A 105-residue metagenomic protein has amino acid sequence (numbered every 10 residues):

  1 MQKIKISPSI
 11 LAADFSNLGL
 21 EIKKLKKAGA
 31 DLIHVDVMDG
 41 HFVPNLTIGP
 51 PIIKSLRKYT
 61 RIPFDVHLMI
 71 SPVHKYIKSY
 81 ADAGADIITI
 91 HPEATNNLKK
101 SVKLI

Functional and structural regions predicted by a protein language model:
M1-T89, E93-K100, L104: Conserved N-terminal beta1-alpha1 strand-loop-helix module at the mouth
